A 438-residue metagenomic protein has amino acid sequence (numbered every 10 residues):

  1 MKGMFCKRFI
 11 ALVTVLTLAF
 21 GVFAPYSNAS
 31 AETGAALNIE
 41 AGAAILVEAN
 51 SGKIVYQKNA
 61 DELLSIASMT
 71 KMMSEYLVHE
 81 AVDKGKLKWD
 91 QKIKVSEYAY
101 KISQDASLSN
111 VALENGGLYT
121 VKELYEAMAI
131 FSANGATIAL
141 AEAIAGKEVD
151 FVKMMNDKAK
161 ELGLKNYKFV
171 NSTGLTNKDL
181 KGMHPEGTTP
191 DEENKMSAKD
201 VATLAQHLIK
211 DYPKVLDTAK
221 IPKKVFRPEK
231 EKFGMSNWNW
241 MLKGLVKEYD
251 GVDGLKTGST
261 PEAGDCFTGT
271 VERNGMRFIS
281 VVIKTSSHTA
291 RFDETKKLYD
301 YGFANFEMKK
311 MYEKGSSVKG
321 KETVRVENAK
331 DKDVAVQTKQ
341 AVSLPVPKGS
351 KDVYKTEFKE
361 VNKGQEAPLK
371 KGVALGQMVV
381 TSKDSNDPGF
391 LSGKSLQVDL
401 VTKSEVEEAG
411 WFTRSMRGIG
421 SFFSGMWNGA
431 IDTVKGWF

Functional and structural regions predicted by a protein language model:
K2-S30: Sec-dependent N-terminal signal peptides of Gram-positive bacterial secreted proteins and lipoproteins
M4-F5, S68, D253: Short alpha-helical segments used as structural interaction elements across diverse proteins
V13, D90, G393-S395: Short edge beta-strand segments in beta-sheet-rich domains
F20-G21, K84, K310-E313: Residues in and immediately flanking transmembrane alpha helices
Y26-K199, I209-Y212: Active-site-adjacent loops and short helices of periplasmic peptidoglycan-processing enzymes
K181-G182, T189-F438: Domain-terminus/edge residues, biased toward the C-terminal soluble/receptor-binding domains of extracytoplasmic
